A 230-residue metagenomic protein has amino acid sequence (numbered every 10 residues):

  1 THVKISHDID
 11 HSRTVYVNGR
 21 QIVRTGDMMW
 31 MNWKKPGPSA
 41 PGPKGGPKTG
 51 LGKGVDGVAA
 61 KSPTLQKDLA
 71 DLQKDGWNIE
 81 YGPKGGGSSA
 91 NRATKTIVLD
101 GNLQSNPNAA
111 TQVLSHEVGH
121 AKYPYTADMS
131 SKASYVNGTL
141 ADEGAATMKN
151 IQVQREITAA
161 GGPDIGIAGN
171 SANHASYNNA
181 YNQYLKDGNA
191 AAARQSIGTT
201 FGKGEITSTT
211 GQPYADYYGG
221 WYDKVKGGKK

Functional and structural regions predicted by a protein language model:
T1-P47: Intrinsically disordered, low-complexity proline/glycine-rich segments
P47-E80: A metal-dependent hydrolase signature that marks the N-terminal structural subdomain at the beginning of catalytic folds
V58, L103-S115, Y135-E143: Solvent-exposed, acidic/flexible segments
A70-V98, L103-N108: Catalytic zinc-binding patch centered on the HExxH motif and its immediate surroundings that defines zinc-dependent
D100, K122-N137: Substrate-binding clefts and substrate-entry loops adjacent to catalytic sites of polymer-processing enzymes acting on
T111-Y125: Active-site recognition of the HExxH zinc-binding catalytic motif
A133-A168: Post-HExxH zinc-binding segment in Zn-dependent metallohydrolases
E156-K230: Long, well-structured alpha-helical subdomains associated with metal-dependent extracellular/ecto-lumenal hydrolases
